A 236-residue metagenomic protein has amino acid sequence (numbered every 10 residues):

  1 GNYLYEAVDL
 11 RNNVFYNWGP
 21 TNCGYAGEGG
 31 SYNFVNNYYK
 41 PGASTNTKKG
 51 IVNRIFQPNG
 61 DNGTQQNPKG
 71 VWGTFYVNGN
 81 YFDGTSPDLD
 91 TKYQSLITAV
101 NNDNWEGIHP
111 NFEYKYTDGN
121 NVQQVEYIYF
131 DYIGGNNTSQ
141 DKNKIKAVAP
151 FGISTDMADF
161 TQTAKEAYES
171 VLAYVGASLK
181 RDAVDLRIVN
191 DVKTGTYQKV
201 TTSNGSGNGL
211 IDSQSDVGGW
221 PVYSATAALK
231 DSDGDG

Functional and structural regions predicted by a protein language model:
G1-F151, D156: Glycine- and acidic/polar-rich repeat regions and solenoidal domains
T21, T64, L172, G176 (+1 more regions): Generic preference for well-ordered secondary structure
A26, P68-W72, K180, L229 (+1 more regions): Short amphipathic alpha-helical interaction segments
W72-F75, T85, D103-I108, Y116-N121 (+2 more regions): ATP-dependent kinase catalytic cores of phosphoinositide-metabolizing enzymes and PI3K-like protein kinases
L210-G236: Extracellular calcium-associated, cysteine-rich motifs in secreted modular proteins
